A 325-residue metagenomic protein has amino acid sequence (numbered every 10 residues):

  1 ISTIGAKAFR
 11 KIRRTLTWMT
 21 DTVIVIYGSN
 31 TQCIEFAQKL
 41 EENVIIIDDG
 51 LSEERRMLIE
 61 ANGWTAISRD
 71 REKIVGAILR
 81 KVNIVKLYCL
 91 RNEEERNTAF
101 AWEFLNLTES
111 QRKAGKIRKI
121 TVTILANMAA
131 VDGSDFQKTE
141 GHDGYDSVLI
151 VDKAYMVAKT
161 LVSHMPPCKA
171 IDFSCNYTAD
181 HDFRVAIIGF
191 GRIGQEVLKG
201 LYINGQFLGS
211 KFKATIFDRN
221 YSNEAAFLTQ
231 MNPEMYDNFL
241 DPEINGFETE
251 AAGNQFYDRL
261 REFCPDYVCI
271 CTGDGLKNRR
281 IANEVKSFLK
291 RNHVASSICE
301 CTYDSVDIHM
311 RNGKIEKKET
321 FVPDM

Functional and structural regions predicted by a protein language model:
I1-M325: Cytosolic regulatory regions of ion transport systems
